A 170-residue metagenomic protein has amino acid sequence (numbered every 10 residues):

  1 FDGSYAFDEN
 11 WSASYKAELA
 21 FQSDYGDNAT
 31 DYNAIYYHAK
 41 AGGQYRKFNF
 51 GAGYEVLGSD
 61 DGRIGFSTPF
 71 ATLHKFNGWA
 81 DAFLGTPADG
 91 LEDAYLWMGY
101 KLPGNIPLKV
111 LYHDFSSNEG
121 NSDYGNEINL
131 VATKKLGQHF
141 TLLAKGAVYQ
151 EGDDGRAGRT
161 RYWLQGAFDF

Functional and structural regions predicted by a protein language model:
D2-S4, E18-D24, H38, E55-L57 (+4 more regions): Outer-membrane beta-barrel pore domains and translocons
G3-E9, G42-K47, Y100-G104, K134-F140 (+1 more regions): Outer-membrane beta-barrel strand-turn architecture
F7, S23-D27, G58-I64, G104 (+3 more regions): Gram-negative outer-membrane beta-barrel proteins
N10, A29-A34, P87-L91, N121-G125 (+1 more regions): Transmembrane beta-barrel outer-membrane domains
S14-L111: Extracellular/periplasmic loop regions
A52, M98, A132, L143-A144 (+1 more regions): Hydrophobic, well-ordered secondary-structure elements that form the walls of internal hydrophobic environments
L96, K134, G158-F170: Outer-membrane beta-barrel "beta-signal"
K109-L111, F115-S117, S122-K135, H139-F140: A C-terminal functional module that forms or caps the active site or interfaces directly with catalytic machinery
